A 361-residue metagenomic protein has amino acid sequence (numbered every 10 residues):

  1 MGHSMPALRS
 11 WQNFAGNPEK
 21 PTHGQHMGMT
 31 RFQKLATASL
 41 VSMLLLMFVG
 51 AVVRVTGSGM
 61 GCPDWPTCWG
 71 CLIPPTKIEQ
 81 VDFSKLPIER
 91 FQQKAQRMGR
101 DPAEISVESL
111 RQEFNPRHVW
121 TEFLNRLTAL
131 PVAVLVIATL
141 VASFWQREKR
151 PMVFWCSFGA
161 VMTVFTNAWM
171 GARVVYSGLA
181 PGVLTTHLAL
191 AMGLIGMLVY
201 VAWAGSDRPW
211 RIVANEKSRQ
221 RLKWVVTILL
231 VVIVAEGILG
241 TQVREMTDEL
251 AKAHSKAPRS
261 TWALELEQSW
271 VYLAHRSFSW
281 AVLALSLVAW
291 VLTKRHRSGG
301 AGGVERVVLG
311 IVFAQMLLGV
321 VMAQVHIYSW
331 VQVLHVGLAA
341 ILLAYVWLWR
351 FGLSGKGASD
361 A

Functional and structural regions predicted by a protein language model:
M1-A7, P21: N-terminal basic, low-structured, amphipathic or hydrophobic segments
L8, F14, G24-A361: Polytopic transmembrane helical bundles with strong interfacial aromatic enrichment
